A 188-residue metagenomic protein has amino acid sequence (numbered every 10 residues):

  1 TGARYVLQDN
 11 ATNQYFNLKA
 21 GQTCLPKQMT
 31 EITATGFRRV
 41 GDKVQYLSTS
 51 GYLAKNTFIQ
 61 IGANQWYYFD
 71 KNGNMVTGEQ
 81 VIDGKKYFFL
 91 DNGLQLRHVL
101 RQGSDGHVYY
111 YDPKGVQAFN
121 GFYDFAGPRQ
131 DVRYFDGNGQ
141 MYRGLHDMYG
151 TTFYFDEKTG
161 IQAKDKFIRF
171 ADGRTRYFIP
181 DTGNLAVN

Functional and structural regions predicted by a protein language model:
T1-N188: Extracellular adhesion/carbohydrate-binding repeat motifs centered on closely spaced tryptophans
